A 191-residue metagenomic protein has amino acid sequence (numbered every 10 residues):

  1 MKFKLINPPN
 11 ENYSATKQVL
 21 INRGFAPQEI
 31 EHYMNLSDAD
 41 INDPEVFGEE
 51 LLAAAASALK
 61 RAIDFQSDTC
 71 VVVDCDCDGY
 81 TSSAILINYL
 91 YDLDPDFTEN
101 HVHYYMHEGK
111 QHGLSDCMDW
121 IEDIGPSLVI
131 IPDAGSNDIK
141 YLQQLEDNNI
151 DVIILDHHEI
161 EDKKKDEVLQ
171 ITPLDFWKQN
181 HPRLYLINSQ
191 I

Functional and structural regions predicted by a protein language model:
M1-I191: Replace "Mg2+/Mn2+-dependent" with "divalent metal-dependent
